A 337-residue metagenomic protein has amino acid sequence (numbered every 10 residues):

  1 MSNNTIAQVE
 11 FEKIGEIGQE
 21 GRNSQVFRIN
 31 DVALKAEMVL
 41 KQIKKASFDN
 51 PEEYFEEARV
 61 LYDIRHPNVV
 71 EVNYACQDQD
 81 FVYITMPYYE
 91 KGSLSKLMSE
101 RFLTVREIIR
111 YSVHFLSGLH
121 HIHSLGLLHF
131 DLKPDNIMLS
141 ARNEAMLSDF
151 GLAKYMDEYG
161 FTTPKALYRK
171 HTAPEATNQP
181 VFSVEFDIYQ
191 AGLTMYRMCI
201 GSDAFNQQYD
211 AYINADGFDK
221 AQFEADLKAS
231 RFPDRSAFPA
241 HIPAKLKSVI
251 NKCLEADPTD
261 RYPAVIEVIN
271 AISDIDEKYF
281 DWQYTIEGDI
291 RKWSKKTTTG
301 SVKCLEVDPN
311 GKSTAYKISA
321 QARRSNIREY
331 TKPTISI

Functional and structural regions predicted by a protein language model:
I14-G21, V26: Protein kinase glycine-rich loop
D31-D49: ATP-binding glycine-rich loop module of kinase domains
Y54-R59: Regulatory alphaC helix of protein kinase catalytic domains
Y74-A75: A short, aromatic-enriched beta-strand patch in the conserved N-lobe beta-sheet of the protein kinase catalytic domain
Q79-S93, L97: Conserved short submotifs of the Hanks-type protein kinase catalytic core that shape the nucleotide-binding pocket
Y111-S112: Activation segment signature within eukaryotic-like protein kinase domains
H123-L139: Catalytic-loop of the protein kinase fold
